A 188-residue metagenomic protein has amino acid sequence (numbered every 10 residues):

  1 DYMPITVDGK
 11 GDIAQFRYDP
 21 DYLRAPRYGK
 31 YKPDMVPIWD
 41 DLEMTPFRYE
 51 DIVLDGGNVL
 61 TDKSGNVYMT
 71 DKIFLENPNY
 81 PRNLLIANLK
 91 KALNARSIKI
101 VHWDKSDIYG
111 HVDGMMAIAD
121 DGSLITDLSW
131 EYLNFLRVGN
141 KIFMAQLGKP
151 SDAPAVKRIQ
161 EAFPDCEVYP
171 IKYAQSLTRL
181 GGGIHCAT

Functional and structural regions predicted by a protein language model:
D1-T188: The feature marks the mature, well-folded catalytic cores of soluble enzymes
